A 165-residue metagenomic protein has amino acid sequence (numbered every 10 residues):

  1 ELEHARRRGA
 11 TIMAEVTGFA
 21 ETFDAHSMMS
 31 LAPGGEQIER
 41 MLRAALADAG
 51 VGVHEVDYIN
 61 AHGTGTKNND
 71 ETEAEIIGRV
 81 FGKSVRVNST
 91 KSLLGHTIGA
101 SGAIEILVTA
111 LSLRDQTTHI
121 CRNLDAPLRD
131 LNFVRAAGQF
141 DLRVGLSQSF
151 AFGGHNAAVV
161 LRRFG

Functional and structural regions predicted by a protein language model:
E1-A49, Y58: Condensing-enzyme catalytic core mediating Claisen C-C bond formation in acyl metabolism
E1-H4, S101-G165: Conserved beta-strand-centric core segments of catalytic alpha/beta enzyme folds
R7, T11, F81-G82, F140: Short, well-ordered coil/turn elements that cap or connect secondary structure elements
F19-P33, A61-D70, S84-L131: Acyl-CoA/ACP chain-elongation machinery
P33-G34, T72-S84, R162-G165: A glycine- and small-aliphatic-rich helix-loop capping segment at beta-alpha/alpha-beta transitions that lines
M41-A49, V80, T109, L113: Stable alpha-helical structural segments in soluble proteins, enriched in small hydrophobic residues
Y58-A61, S147: Conserved beta-strand positions
